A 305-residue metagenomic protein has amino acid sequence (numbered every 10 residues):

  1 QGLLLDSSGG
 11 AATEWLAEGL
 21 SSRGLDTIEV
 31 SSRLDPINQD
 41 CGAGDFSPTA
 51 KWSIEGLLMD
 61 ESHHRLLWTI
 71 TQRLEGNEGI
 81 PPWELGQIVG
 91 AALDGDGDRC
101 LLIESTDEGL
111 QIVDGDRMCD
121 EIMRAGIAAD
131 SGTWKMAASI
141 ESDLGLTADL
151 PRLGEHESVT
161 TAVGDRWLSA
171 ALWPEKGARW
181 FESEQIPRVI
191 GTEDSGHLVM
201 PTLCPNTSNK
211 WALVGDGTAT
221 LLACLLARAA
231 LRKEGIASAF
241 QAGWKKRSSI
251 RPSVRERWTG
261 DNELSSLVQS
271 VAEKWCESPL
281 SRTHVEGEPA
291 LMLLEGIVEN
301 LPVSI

Functional and structural regions predicted by a protein language model:
Q1-E14, E157-S158: Glycine-rich, mobile lid/loop segments that gate access to catalytic sites or pores
G9, S32-R33, E141-L144: Short, polar loop motifs at secondary-structure junctions
A12-L16, N38, L101-L102, L146-T147 (+2 more regions): Short helix/loop capping segments that flank catalytic or ligand/cofactor-binding pockets
W15-A17, D98-R117, T147-D149: Short Gly/Thr/Asp-enriched flexible loops that form oxyanion-binding sites at enzyme active sites
E18-E104, W173, G177: N-terminal small/polar loop signature for handling phosphorylated ligands or for N-terminal nucleophile
G24-S31, Q111-D114, H156-V163, W180: Short hydrophobic/aromatic-enriched beta-strand-loop microsegments
E29-S32, G109-A129, N209-A223: Gly/Ser/Thr-rich active-site loops/lids in small-molecule metabolic enzymes that frequently grip phosphoryl groups
V89, G95, G132-I305: Phosphate-binding and adjacent anionic-ligand microenvironments
